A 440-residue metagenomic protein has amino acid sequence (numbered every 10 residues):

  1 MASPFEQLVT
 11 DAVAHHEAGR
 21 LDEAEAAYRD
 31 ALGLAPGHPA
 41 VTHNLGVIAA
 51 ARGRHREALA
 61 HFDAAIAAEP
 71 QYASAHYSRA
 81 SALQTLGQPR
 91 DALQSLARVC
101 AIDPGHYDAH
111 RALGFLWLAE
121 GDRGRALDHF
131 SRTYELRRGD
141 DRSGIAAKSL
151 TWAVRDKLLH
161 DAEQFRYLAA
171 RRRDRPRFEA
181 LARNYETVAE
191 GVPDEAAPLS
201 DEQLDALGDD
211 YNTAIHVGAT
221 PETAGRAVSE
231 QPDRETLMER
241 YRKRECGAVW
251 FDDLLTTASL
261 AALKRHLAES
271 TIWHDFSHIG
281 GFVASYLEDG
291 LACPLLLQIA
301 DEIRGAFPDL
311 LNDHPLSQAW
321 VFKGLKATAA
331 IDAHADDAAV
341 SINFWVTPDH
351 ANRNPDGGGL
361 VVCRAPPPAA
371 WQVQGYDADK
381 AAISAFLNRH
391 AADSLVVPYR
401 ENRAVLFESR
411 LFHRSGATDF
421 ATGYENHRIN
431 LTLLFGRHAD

Functional and structural regions predicted by a protein language model:
F5-E6, P39-A40, A73-S74, Y107-D108: Helix-start (N-cap) detector for alpha-helical repeat units in TPR-like alpha-solenoids, especially tetratricopeptide
E17-A18, A51-R52, T85, A112 (+1 more regions): Register position in tetratricopeptide repeats
D201, I215-L311, F322, T328: Non-heme Fe(II)/2-oxoglutarate
D313-D440: Catalytic core of non-heme Fe(II) oxygenases with the double-stranded beta-helix
